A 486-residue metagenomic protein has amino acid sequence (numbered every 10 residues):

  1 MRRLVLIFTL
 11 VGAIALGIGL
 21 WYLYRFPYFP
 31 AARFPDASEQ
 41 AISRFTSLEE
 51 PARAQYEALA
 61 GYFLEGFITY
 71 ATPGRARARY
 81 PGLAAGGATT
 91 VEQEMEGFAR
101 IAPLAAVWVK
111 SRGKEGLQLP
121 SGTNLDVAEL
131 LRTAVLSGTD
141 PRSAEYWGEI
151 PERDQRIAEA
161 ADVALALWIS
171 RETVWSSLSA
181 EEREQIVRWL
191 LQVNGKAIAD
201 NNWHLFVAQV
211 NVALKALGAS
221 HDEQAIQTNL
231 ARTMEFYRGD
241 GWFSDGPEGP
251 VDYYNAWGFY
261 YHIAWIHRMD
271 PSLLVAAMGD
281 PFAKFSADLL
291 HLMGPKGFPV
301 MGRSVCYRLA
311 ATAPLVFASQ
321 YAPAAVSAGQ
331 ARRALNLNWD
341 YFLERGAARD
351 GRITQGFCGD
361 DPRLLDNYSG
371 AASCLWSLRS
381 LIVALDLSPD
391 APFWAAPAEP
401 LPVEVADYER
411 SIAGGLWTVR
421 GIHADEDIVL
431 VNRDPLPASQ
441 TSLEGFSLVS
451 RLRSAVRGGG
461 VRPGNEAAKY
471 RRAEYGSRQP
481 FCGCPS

Functional and structural regions predicted by a protein language model:
M1-I14: N-terminal Sec-pathway targeting helices
A13-L23: Hydrophobic alpha-helical membrane-insertion segments, chiefly the h-region of N-terminal signal peptides
F26-E96, E129-A134: Low-complexity, Ser/Thr/Pro/Gly-enriched N-terminal "stalk/linker" regions
A60-P81, G87-G97, N336-T354, R363 (+1 more regions): N-terminal ordered "arm"
E94-M95, L104-R112, N124-S319: Aromatic-lined, polymer-binding surfaces characteristic of secreted/periplasmic polysaccharide-degrading enzymes
G113-Q118: Boundary/linker elements of alpha-helical solenoid repeat scaffolds
S319-S486: Extended polysaccharide-engagement surfaces of secreted carbohydrate-active enzymes
